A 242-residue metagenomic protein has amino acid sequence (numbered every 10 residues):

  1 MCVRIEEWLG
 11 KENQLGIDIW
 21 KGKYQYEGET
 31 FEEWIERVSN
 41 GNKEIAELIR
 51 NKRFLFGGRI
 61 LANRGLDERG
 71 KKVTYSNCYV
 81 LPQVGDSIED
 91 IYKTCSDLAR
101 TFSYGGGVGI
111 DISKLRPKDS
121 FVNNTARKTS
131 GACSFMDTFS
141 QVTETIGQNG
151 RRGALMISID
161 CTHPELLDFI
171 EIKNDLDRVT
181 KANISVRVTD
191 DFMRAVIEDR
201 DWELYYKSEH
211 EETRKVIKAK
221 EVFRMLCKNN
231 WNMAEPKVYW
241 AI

Functional and structural regions predicted by a protein language model:
M1-I242: Extended catalytic cores of very large enzyme megasubunits
